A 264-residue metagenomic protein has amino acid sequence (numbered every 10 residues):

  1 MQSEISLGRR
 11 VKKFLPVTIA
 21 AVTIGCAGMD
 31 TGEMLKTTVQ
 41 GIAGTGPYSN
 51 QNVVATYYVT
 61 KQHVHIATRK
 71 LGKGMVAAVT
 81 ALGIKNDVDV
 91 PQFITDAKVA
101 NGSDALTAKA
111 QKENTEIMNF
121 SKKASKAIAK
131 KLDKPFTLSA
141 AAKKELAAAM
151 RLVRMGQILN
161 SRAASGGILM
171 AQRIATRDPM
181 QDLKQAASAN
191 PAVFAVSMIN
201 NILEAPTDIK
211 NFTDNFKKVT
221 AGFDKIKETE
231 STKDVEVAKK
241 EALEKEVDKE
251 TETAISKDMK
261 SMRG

Functional and structural regions predicted by a protein language model:
Q2-L15: Bacterial N-terminal signal peptides that target proteins for export
P16, V76, T80, I84 (+3 more regions): Generic surface-pattern signal
V22-G25: C-terminal motif of bacterial Sec signal peptides marking the signal peptidase cleavage site
G28-D104, S261-G264: Immediate post-signal-peptide N-terminus of mature secreted/exported proteins
A110-G264: Extended amphipathic alpha-helical interaction segments
